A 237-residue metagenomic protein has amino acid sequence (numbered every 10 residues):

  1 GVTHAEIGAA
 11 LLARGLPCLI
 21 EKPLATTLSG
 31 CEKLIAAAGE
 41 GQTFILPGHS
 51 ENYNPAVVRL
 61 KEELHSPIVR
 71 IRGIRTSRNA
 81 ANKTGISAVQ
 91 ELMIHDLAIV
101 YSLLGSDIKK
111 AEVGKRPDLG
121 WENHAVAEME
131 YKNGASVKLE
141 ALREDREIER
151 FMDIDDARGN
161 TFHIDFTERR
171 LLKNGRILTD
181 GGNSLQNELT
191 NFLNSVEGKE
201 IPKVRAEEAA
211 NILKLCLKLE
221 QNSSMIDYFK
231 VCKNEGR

Functional and structural regions predicted by a protein language model:
G1-A37: Beta-loop-alpha module in the N-terminal Rossmann-like domain of NAD(P)-dependent dehydrogenases, especially those
H4, G8, C31, V57 (+3 more regions): A general structural signal for well-ordered alpha-helical segments in protein cores
I20, I45-P47, I164: Hydrophobic residues in well-ordered beta-strands that form the structural core
I35-F44, V58-V69, K132: Basic phosphate/pyrophosphate-binding loop/patch that engages nucleotide-derived ligands
G48-N82, L92, K109-P117, K138-E140: NAD(P)-dependent dehydrogenases' Rossmann-like dinucleotide-binding region
T84-Q90, G175-N183: A short glycine-threonine-serine/GTX helix/turn-capping micro-motif
I94-E168, Q186-I201, E235-R237: Contiguous beta-strand/loop segments that form the cofactor/metal-binding neighborhood of enzyme cores
K132, N194-R237: C-terminal helix-rich "cap/oligomerization" subdomain common to oxidoreductases
